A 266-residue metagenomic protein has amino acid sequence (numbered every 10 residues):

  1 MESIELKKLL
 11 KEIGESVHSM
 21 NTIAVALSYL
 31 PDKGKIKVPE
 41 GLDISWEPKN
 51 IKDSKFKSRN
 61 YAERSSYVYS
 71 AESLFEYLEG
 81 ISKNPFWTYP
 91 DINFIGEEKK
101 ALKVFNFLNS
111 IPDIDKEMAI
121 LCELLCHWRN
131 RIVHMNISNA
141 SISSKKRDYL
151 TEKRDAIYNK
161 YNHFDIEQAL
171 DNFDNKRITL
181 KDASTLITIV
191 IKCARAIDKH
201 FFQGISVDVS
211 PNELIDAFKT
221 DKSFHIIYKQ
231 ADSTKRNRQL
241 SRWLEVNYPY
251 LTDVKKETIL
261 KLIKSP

Functional and structural regions predicted by a protein language model:
M1-S70, E76-L78, E152-P266: Extended intrinsically disordered or low-complexity regions, especially N/C-terminal cytosolic tails and loops, rather
V68, E72-K181, S233, K261-P266: Flexible secondary-structure boundary motifs
